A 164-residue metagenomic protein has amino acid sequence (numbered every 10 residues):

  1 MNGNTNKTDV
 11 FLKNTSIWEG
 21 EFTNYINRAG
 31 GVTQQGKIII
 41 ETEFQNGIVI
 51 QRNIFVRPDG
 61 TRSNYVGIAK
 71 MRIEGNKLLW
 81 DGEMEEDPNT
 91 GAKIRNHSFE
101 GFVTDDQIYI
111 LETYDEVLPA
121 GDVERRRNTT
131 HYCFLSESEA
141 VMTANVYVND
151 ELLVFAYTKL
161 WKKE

Functional and structural regions predicted by a protein language model:
M1-V66, E137-E139, T143, Y147-E164: Amphipathic/hydrophobic helical signal segments and adjacent flexible N-terminal regions that mediate secretion
G3, T23-N27, K93-R95, D115-V117 (+2 more regions): Sparse, context-dependent recognition of short Cys/His-centered cofactor- or disulfide-binding micro-motifs
A29-G121: Central antiparallel beta-sheet cores of small beta-barrel/beta-sandwich binding domains
T104-D105, S136-S138: Residue-level recognition of beta-strand termini and adjacent short loop/turns
G121-H131, E137, L152: A beta-strand edge to alpha-helix "cap/lid" segment located at domain peripheries
H131-Y132, K162: Hydrophobic single-pass membrane-targeting/anchoring helices
